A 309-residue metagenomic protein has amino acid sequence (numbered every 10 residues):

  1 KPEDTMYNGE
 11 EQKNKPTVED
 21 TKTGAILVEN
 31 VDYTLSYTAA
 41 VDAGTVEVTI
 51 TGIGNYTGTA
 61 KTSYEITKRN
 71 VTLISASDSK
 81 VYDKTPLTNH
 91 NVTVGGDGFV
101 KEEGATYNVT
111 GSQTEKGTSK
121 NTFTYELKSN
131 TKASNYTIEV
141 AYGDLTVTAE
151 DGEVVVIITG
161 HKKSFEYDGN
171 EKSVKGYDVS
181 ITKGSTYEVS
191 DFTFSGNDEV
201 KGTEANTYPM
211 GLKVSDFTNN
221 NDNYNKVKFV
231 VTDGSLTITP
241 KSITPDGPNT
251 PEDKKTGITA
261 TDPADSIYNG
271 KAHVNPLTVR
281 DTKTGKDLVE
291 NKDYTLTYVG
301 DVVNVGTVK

Functional and structural regions predicted by a protein language model:
K1-K309: Solvent-exposed beta-strand/loop surfaces, strongest in extracytoplasmic domains of secreted and cell-surface proteins
